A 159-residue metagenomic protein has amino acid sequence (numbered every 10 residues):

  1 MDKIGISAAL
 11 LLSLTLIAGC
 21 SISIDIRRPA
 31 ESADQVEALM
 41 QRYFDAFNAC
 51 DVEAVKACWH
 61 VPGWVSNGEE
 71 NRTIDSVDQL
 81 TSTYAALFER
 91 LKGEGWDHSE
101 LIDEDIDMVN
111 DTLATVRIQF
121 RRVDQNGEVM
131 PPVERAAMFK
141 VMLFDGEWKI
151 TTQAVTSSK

Functional and structural regions predicted by a protein language model:
M1-A9: Bacterial N-terminal signal peptides that target proteins for export
A8-A18: Bacterial N-terminal signal peptides
C20-V61, S66, I74, D78: Short, low-complexity N-terminal intrinsically disordered segments enriched in polar/charged residues
I22, E134-K159: Short beta-strand edge/turn micro-motifs at domain boundaries
D25, V123-Q125, K159: Sequence/structural signature of outer-membrane beta-barrel proteins
W59, E69-E70, I118-F120, A154-V155: A mature extracytoplasmic/lumenal domain signature
D78-N126: Surface-exposed, charged secondary-structure patches
G127-P131: A short acidic/glycine-rich loop-to-helix N-cap element
